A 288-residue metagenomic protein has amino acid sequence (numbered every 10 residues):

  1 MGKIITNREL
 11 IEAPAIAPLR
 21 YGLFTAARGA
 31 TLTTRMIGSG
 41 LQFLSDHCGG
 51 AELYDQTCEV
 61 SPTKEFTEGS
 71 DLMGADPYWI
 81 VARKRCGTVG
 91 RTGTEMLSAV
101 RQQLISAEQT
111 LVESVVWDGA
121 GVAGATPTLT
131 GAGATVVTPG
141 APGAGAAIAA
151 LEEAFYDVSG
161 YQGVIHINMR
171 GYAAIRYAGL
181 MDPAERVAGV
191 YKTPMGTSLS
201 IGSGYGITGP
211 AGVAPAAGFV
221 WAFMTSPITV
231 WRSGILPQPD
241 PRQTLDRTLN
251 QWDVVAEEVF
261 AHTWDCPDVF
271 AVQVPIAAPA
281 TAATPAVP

Functional and structural regions predicted by a protein language model:
M1-I80: Assembly/oligomerization interface modules of large self-assembling protein complexes
E59-S61, P142-G145, R232: A short linear-motif detector with a strong N-terminal bias
M73-P77, V158-G160, R247: A generic structural signal for short, non-catalytic loop/turn and secondary-structure boundary residues
P77-V89: Acidic/histidine-rich, surface-exposed loop or edge segments in extracytoplasmic proteins
G87-F155, V287: Alpha-helical scaffold segments that mediate packing/assembly in large oligomeric complexes
A125-M195: Extended, solvent-exposed, turn-rich assembly/linker loops in the middle of proteins
V187-P288: Sequence/fold signature of self-assembling virion shell proteins
